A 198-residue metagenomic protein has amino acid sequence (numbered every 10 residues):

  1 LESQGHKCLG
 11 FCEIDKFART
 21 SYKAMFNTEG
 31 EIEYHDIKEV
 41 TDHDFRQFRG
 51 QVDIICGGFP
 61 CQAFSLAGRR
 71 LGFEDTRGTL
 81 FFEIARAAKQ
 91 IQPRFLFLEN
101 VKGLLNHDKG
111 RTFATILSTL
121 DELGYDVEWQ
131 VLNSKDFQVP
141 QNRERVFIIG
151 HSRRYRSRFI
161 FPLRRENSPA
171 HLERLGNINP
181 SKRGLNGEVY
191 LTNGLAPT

Functional and structural regions predicted by a protein language model:
L1-K38: SAM cofactor-binding core of SAM-dependent methyltransferases, primarily the Rossmann-like beta-alpha-beta module
C12, G58, E99: Conserved residues at the C-terminal ends of beta-strands
Y22, I55-G57, I148: Short beta-strand motif preference
Y34, G57, I84: Active-site-proximal cofactor/substrate-binding loop regions of enzyme domains
D36, G58, L132: Active-site glycine-centered loops adjacent to acidic/histidine catalytic or metal-binding residues that shape
D42-V52, Q62-T198: Class I S-adenosyl-L-methionine
